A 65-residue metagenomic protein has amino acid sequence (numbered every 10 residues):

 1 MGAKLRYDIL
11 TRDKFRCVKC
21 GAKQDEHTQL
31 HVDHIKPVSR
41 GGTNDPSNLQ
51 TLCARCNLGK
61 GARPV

Functional and structural regions predicted by a protein language model:
M1-K19, T43, S47: Short, charged surface segments at domain edges that flank catalytic/cofactor-binding sites
G2, L52-C53: Short, structured coil/loop segments at alpha-helix boundaries
G21-L52, K60-V65: Histidine-centered nuclease catalytic patch
